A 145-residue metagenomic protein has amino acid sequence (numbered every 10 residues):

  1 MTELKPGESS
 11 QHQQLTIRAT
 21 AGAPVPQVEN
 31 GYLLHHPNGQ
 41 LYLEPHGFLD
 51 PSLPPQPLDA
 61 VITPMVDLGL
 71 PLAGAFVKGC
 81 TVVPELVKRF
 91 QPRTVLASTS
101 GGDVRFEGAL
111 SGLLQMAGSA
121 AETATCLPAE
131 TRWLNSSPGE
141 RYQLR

Functional and structural regions predicted by a protein language model:
T2-S9, P54-P57, P71-L72, V83-R145: Binuclear metal-ion centers of metallo-dependent hydrolases, dominated by the metallo-beta-lactamase
L4-P57, P71, A75, P138-R145: Core dinuclear metal-dependent hydrolase active-site scaffold
T20, M65, T99: Glycine-rich, N-terminal phosphate-binding loop of Rossmann-like dinucleotide-binding domains
L43-P45, T63, S98: Active-site flanking residues adjacent to catalytic metal/cofactor-binding acidic residues
P57-M65: Active-site beta-loop-alpha substructure in enzyme catalytic cores, prototypically the cysteine-centered nucleophile
